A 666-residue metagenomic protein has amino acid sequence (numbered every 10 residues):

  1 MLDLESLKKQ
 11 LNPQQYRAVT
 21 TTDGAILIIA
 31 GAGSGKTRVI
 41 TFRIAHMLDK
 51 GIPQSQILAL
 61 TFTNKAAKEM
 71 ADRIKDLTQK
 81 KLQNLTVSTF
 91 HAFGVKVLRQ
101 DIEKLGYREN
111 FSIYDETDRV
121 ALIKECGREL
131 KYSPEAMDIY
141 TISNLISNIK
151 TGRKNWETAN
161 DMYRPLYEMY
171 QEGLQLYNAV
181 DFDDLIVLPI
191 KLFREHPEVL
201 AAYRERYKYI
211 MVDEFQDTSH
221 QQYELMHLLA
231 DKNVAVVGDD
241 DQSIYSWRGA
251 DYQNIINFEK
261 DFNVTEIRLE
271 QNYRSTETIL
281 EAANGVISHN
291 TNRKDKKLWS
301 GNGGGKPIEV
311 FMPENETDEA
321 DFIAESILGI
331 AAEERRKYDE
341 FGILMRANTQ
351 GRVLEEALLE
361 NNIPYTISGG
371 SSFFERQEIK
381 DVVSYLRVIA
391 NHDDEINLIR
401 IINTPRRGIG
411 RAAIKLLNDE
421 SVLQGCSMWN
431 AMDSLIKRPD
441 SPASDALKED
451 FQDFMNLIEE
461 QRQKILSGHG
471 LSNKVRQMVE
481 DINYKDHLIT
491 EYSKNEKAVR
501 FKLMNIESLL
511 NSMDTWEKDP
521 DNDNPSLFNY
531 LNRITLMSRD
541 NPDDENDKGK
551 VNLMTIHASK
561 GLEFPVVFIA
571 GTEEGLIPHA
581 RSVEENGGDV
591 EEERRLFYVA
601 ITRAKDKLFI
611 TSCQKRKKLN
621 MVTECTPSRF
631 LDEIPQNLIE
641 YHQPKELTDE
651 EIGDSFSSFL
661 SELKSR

Functional and structural regions predicted by a protein language model:
M1-L4, E640-R666: Acidic, low-complexity intrinsically disordered tails
L2-S6, D23-I26, G31-S34, A45-Y207 (+14 more regions): A basic/glycine-biased coupling hinge at the interface between accessory DNA-binding modules
K8-D23, Q221: N-terminal pre-P-loop "Q-motif" helix
G24, I52-Q56, L82-N84, D231-N233 (+9 more regions): Short glycine-/polar-rich loops that comprise or flank the Walker A/P-loop and associated switch/sensor motifs
I28, A32-I40, Q54, I102 (+6 more regions): Helicase P-loop NTPase motor core
S34, V212, Q216-H289, K296-G301 (+2 more regions): Conserved helicase motor core of SF1/SF2 NTP-dependent helicases
F93-D101, Q242-S246, R274, S368-A390 (+1 more regions): Short alpha-helix plus adjacent loop in nuclease-associated cores
G351-I363, R376, V383-N637: Conserved helicase C-terminal RecA-like lobe
